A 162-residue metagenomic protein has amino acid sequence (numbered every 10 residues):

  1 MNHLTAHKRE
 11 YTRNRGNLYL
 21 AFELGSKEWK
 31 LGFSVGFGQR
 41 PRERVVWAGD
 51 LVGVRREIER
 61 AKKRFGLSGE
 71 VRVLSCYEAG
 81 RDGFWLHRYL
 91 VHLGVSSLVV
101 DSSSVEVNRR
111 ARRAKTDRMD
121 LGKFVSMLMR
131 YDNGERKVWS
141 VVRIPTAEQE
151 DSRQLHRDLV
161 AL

Functional and structural regions predicted by a protein language model:
M1-L162: Phosphate- and other anionic-substrate recognition elements at nucleic-acid/protein interfaces
